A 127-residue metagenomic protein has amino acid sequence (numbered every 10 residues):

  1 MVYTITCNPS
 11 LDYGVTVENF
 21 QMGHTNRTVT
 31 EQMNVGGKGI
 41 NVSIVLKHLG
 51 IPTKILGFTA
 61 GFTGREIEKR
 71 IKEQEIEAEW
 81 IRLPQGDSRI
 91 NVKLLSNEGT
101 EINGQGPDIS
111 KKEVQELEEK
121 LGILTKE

Functional and structural regions predicted by a protein language model:
M1-L56, R65-E66: Glycine-rich phosphate/adenosyl-contacting loop at the front of the ribokinase-like
L49-E127: Conserved N-terminal subdomain of the carbohydrate kinase-like
